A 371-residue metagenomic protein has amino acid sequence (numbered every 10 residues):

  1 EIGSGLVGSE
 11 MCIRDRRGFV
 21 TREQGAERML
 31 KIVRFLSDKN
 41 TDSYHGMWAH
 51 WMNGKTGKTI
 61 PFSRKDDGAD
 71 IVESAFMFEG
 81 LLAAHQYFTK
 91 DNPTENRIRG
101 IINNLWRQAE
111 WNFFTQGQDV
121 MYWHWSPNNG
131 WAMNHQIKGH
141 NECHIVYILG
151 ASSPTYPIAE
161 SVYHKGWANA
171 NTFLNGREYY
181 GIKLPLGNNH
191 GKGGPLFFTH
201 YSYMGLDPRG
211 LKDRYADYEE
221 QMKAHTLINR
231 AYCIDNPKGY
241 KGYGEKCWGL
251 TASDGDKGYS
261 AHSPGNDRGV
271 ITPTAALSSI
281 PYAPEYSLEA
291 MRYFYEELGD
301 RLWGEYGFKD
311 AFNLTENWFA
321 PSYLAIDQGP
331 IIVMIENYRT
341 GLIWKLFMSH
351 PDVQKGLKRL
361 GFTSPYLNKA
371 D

Functional and structural regions predicted by a protein language model:
E1-G8: Single conserved hydrophobic/aromatic residue that forms the stacking wall/gate of nucleotide- or nucleobase-binding
S9-D371: Ser/Thr/Asn(+Pro)-rich, low-complexity disordered segments
